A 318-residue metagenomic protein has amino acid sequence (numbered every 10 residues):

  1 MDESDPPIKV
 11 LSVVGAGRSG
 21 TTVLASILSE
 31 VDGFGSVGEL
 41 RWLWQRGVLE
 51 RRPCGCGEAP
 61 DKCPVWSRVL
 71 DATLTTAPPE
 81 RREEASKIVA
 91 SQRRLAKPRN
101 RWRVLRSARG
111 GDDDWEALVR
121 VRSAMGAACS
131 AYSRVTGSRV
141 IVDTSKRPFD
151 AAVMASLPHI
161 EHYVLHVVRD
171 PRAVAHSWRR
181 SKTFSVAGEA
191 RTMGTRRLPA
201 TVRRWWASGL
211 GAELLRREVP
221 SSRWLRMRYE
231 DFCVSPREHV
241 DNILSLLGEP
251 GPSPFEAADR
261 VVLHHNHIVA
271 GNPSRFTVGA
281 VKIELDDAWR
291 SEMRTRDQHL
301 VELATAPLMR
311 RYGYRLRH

Functional and structural regions predicted by a protein language model:
M1-G17, R103-V119, R179-E189, W206-G209 (+4 more regions): PAPS-dependent sulfotransferases, especially Golgi type II membrane carbohydrate sulfotransferases
M1-G55: Gly/lys/ser-thr-rich phosphate-binding loops in alpha/beta enzymes that coordinate phosphoanhydride or phosphate groups
V14, V142-S145, Y229: Short His-Asn-centered micro-motif
R18-S19, E30, R41-L43, K146-D150 (+4 more regions): Short, solvent-exposed loop/turn segments at secondary-structure junctions
G20-F34, M154-H159, R226-G251, T277-A280: PAPS/PAP-binding and catalytic site of the sulfotransferase fold
E39-I141, S185-R191, K282: PAPS-dependent sulfation machinery
D143-K146, M154-R180: Conserved phosphate-donor/acceptor-positioning beta-strand/loop module used by diverse small-molecule
L165-H166, V174-W206: A glycine- and Lys/Arg-enriched "phosphate-lid" helix/loop adjacent to the NTP-binding pocket of small-molecule kinases
